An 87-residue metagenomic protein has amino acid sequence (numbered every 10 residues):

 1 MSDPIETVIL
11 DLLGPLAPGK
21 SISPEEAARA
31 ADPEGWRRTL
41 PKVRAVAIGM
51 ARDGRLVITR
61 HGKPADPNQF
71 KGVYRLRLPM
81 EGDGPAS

Functional and structural regions predicted by a protein language model:
M1-S21: Positively charged, polyanion-binding regions of nucleic-acid-associated proteins
P4, I22-S23, R38, K42: Alpha-helix N-cap and coil->helix boundary residues
G19-A30: Short acidic, hydrophobic short linear motifs in intrinsically disordered regions
E25, G54, G72-Y74: A generic structural signal for short beta-strands and their flanking turns/coil linkers
A28-L40: Short helix-coil junctions and helix-kink-helix linkers
R37-T59: Charge-enriched amphipathic alpha-helical scaffolds
H61-A86: Short, cationic-aromatic polyanion-contact patches
